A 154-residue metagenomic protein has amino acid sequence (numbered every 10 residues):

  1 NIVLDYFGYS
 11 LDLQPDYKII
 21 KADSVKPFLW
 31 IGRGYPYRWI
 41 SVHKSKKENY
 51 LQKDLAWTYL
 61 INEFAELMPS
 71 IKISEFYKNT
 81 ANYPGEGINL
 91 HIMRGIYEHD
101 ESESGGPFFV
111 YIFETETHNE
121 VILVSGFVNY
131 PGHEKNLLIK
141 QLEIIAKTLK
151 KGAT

Functional and structural regions predicted by a protein language model:
N1, L11, Y17, I122-T154: Surface-exposed amphipathic alpha-helical segments
I2-Y6: N-terminal post-signal-peptidase region of extra-cytosolic proteins
F7, P27, F108-F109: Residue-level marker for the onset of beta-strands and adjacent loop->beta junctions in well-ordered domains
Q14-E66: Secretory pathway targeting signatures of secreted, lumenal, and periplasmic proteins
G32-P36, I96, F127-V128: Secondary-structure transition/turn motif
W39-S45, E120-N129: Short, well-ordered beta-strand elements
S41-V42, K53, S104, E134-L138: A short, polar/proline- and glycine-enriched secondary-structure boundary/capping micro-motif
E66-H118, H133-K135, E143, K147 (+1 more regions): Signature of long, low-cysteine stretches enriched in small and polar/charged residues
